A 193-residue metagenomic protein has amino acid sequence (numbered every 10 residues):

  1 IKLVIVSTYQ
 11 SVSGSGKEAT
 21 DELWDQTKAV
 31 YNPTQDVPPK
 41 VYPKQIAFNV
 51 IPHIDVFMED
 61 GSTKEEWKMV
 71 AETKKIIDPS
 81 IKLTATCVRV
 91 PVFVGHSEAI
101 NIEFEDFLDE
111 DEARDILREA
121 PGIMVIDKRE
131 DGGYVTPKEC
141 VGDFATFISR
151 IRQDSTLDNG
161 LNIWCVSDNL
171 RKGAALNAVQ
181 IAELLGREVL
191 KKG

Functional and structural regions predicted by a protein language model:
I1-I116: Active-site-lining helix/loop region of Rossmann-like oxidoreductase modules
I81-G193: C-terminal active-site/capping subdomain that shapes the small-molecule cofactor and substrate pocket of enzyme
